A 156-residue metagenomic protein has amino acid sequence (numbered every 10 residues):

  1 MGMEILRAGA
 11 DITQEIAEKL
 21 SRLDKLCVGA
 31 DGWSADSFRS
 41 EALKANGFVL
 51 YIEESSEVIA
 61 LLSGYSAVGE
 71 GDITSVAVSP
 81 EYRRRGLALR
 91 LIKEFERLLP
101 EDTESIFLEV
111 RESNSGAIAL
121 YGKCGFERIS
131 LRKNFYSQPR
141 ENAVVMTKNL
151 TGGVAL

Functional and structural regions predicted by a protein language model:
G2-E81, L89-L98, N149-A155: Acetyl-CoA-dependent GNAT
I12-E15, C124, R132: Non-heme di-metal
V58, R128-S130: Residue-level detector of beta-propeller blades
S75-K93, R111-A119, K123-C124, R128: Conserved glycine-rich acetyl-CoA-binding loop
I92, L99-E109: Conserved GNAT acetyl-CoA-binding A-motif
R111-S115, C124, N134-L156: C-terminal "cap" of GNAT-fold acetyltransferases
